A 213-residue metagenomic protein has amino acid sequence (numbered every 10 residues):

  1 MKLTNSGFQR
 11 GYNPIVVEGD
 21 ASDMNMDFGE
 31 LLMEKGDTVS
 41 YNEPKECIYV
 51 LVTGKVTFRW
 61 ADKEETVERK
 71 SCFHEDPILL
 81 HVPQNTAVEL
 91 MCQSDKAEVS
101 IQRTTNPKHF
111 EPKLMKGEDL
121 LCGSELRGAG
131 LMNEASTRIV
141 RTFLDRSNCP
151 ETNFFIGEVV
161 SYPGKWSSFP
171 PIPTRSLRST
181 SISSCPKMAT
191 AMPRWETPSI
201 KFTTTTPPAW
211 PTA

Functional and structural regions predicted by a protein language model:
G7-T38, E134-S181: A short glycine-rich, His/Asp/Glu-containing loop-to-beta-strand
F28-L32, I48, L79-H81, I101 (+4 more regions): Conserved hydrophobic/aromatic beta-strand scaffold that supports enzyme active sites
D37-K70, E75-L79, V88: N-terminal functional module of multi-domain proteins
T38-V39, P77-L90, W166-S168, P211-A213: Histidine-centered metal-chelating micro-motifs
E43-K63, G164, R175-A213: Glycine- and acidic-residue-biased ligand/ion/polar-headgroup-sensing regions
S71-F110: Ligand-binding loop in jelly-roll beta-barrel domains
E98-V159: Surface-exposed beta-loop interaction hotspot
